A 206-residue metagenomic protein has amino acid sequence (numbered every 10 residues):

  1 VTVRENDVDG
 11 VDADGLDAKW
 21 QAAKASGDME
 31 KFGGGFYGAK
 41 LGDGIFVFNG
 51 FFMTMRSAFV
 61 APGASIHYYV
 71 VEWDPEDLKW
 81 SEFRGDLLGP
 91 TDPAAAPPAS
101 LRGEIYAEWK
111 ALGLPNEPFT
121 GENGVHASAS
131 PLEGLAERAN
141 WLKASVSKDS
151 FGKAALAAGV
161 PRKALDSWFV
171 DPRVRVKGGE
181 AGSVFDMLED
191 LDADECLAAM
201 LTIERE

Functional and structural regions predicted by a protein language model:
V1-E206: Non-catalytic terminal and connector segments of soluble metabolic enzymes
